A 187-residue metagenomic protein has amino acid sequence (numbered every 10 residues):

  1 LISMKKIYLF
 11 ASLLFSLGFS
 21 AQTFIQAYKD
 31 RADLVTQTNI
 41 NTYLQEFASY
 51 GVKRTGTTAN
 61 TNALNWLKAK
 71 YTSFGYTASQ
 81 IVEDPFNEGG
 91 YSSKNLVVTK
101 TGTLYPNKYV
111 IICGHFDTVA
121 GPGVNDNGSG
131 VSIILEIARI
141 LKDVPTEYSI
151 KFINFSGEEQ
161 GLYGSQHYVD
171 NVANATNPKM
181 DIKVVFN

Functional and structural regions predicted by a protein language model:
L1-F24: Bacterial Sec-dependent N-terminal signal peptides
Q22-T58, F74, H115-D117: N-terminal capping segment at the start of a domain
L34-N41, R54-N65, P106, V124-S132 (+3 more regions): Soluble non-cytosolic domains of exported or imported proteins
I40-A48, Q80-V82, N95-T99, Y109-G114 (+2 more regions): Structural recognition of the beta-strand scaffold that forms the well-ordered cores of secreted hydrolase catalytic
T42-T101: A non-catalytic alpha/beta surface segment that caps or lines the substrate-entry region of metallo-dependent hydrolase
V52-T55, P85-Y91, G102-Y105, F116-G121 (+1 more regions): Solvent-exposed loop/turn segments at secondary-structure junctions within structured extracellular/periplasmic domains
Y91-S93, N107, E147: Extracytoplasmic
T118-N187: Acidic/histidine-rich catalytic neighborhood of metal-dependent amide-processing enzymes
